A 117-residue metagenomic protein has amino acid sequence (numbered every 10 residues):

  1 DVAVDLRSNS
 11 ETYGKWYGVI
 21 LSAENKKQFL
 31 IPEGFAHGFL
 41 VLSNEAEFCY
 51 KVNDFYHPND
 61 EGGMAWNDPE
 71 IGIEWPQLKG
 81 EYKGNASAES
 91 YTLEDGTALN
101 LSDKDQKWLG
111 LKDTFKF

Functional and structural regions predicted by a protein language model:
D1-K27, L40-E45, V52-F117: Non-catalytic, conserved peripheral segments adjacent to functional cores
H37: Active-site micro-motifs of SAM-dependent methyltransferase domains
